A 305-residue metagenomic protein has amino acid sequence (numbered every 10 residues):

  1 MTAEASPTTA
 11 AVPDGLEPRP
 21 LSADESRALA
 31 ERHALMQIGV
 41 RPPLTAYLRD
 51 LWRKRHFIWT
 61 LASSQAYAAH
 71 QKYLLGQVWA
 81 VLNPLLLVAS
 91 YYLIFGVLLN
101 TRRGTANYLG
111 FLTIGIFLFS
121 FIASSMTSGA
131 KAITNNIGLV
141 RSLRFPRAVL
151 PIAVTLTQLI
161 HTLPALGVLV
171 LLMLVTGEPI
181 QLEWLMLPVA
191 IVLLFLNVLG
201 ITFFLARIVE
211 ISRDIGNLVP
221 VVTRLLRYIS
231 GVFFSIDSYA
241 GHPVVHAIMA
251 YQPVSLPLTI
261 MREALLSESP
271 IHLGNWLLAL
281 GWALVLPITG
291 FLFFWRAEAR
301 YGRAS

Functional and structural regions predicted by a protein language model:
T2-S305: Hydrophobic transmembrane alpha-helices and immediately adjacent juxtamembrane helices of multi-pass inner-membrane
